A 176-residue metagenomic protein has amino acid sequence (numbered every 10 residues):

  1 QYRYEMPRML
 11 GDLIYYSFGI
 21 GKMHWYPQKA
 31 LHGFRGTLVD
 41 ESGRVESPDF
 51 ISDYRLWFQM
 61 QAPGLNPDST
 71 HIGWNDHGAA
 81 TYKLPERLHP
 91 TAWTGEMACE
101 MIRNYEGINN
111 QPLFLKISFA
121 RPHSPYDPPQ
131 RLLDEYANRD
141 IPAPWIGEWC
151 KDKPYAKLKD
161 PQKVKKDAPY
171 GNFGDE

Functional and structural regions predicted by a protein language model:
Q1-E176: Formylglycine-dependent sulfatase
